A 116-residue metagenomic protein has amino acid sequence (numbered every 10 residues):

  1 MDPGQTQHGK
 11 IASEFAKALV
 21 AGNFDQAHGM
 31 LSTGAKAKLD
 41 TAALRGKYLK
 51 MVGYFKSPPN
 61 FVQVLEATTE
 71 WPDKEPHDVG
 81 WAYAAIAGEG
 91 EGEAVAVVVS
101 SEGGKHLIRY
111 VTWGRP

Functional and structural regions predicted by a protein language model:
M1-A21: Short, low-complexity N-terminal intrinsically disordered segments enriched in polar/charged residues
M1-D2, R45-Y48, V95: Short charge-dense sequence patches
Q7-H8, Q26, D40, A84-A85 (+1 more regions): Aromatic-enriched hydrophobic runs in primary sequence
K10, E14, D25-D73: Short solvent-exposed beta->alpha transition segments
F24-D25, K105: Internal amphipathic alpha-helical segments of the cytochrome P450 catalytic fold
Q63-P116: Exposed beta-sheet edge and beta->alpha loop/turn motif
